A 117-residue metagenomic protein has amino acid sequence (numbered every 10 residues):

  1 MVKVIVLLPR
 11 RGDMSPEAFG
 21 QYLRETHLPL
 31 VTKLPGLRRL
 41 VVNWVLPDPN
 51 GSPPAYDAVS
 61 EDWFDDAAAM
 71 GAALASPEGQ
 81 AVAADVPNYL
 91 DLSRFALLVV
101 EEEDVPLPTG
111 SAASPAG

Functional and structural regions predicted by a protein language model:
M1-G117: Macromolecular interaction modules
